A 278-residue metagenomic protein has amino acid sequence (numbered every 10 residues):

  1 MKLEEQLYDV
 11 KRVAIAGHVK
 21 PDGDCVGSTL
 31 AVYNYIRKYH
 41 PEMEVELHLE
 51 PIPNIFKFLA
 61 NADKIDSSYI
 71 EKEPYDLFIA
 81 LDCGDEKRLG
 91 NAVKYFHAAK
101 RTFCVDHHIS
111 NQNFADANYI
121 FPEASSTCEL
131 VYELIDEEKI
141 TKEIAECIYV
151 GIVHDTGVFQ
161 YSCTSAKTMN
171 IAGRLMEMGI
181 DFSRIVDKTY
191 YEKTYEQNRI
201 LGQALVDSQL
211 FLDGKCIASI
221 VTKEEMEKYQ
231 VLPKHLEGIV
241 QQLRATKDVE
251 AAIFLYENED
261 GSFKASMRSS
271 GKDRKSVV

Functional and structural regions predicted by a protein language model:
M1-V10, H97-S110, S276: Acidic-glycine-rich active-site phosphate/pyrophosphate-binding loop
K2-G17, G27-K57, S67, K72-L77 (+1 more regions): Hydrophobic helix-and-loop "lid/oligomerization" segment in the mid-to-C-terminal part of catalytic domains
A16, K20, A80, C104-V105 (+1 more regions): Generic enzyme active-site microenvironment
V19-P21, C83-E86, H108-S110, K223-E224 (+1 more regions): Short glycine-rich anion-binding loops that position phosphate/pyrophosphate groups of nucleotides and phosphorylated
D22-V26: Short N-terminal binding/cap micro-motifs at the start of the first secondary-structure element
A60-A117: Active-site cofactor/cluster-binding pocket
I70-E73, K94-H97, N111-Q112, I140-K142 (+3 more regions): Solvent-exposed alpha-helices and their adjacent loops that cap or buttress functional pockets in soluble metabolic
V105-I171: Short alpha-helices
